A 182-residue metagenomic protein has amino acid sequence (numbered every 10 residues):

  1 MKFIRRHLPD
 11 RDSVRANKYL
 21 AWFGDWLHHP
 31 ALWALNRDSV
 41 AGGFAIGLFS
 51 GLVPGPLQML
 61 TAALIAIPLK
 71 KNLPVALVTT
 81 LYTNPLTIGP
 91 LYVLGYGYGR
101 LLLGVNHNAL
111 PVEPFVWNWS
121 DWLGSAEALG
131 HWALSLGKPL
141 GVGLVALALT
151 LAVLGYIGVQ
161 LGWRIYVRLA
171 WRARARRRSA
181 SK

Functional and structural regions predicted by a protein language model:
M1-L27: Membrane topogenic helices and adjacent juxtamembrane segments
M1-R6, D10, I165-K182: Cytosolic juxtamembrane C-terminal amphipathic helix followed by a basic/polar low-complexity tail immediately after
D25-F49: Small-residue-enriched transmembrane helix starts and helix-helix packing motifs in multi-pass inner-membrane proteins
N36-V40, F44, G55, M59 (+2 more regions): Hydrophobic alpha-helical transmembrane segments of integral membrane proteins, especially multi-pass transporters
L52-V78, Y82-G95: Transmembrane helix boundary and interhelical junction motifs in multipass membrane proteins
G95-G124: Juxtamembrane non-transmembrane "cap" segments at the membrane-aqueous interface of multi-pass membrane proteins
G99-H107, G158, G162-R174: Membrane-interfacial segments
P114-W117, D121-L161: C-terminal binding/interaction regions
